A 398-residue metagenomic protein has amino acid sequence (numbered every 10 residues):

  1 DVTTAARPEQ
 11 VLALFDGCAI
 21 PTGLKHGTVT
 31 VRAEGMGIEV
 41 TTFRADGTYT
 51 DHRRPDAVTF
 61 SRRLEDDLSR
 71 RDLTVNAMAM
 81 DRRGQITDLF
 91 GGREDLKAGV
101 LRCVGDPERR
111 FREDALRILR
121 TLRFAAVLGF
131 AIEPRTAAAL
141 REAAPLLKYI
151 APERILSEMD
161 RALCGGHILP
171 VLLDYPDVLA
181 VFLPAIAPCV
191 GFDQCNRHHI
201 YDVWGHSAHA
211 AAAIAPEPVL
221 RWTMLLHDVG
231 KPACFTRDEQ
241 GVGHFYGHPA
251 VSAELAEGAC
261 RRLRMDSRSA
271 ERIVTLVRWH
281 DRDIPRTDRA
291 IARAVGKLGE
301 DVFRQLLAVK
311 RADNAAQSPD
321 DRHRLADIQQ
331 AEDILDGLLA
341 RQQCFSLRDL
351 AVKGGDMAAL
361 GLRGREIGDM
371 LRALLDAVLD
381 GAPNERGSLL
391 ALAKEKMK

Functional and structural regions predicted by a protein language model:
D1-K398: Catalytic cores of the polymerase beta-like nucleotidyltransferase superfamily and closely associated nucleotide
